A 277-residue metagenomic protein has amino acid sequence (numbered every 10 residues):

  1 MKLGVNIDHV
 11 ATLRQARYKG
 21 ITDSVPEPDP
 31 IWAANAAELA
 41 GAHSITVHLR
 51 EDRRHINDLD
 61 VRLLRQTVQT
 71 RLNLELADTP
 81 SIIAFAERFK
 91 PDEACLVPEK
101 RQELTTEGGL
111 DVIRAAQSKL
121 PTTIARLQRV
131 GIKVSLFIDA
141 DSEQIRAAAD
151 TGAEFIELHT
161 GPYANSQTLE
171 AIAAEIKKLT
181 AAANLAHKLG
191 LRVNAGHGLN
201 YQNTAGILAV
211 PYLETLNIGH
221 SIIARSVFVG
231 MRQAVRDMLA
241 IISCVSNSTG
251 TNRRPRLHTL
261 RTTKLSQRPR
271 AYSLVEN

Functional and structural regions predicted by a protein language model:
M1-L74, D78-P80, E87-K90, A147 (+1 more regions): Conserved N-terminal beta1-alpha1 strand-loop-helix module at the mouth
L3-I7, I45-V47, L72-L74, A94-L96 (+4 more regions): Hydrophobic faces of well-ordered beta-strands that scaffold small-molecule active sites in alpha/beta enzyme cores
G41-H43, T67-T70, R88-A94, R129 (+2 more regions): Glycine-enriched alpha-helix->loop->beta-strand junction motifs that scaffold or abut catalytic
R54-P80, R114-S135, I172-A195, M238-I242: Alpha-helix-loop-beta-strand connector modules within alpha/beta enzyme cores
P80-F89, D141-D150, A195, L199-L213: Catalytic cores of alpha/beta
C95-E103, F155-Q167, Y212-M231: Glycine-rich phosphate-binding active-site loops on the catalytic face of alpha/beta enzymes
K133-L189: Histidine/lysine/aspartate-rich catalytic loop segments that bind and position anionic ligands
T168, I172, R225-N247: C-terminal helical cap(s) of enzyme catalytic domains, especially alpha/beta-barrels
